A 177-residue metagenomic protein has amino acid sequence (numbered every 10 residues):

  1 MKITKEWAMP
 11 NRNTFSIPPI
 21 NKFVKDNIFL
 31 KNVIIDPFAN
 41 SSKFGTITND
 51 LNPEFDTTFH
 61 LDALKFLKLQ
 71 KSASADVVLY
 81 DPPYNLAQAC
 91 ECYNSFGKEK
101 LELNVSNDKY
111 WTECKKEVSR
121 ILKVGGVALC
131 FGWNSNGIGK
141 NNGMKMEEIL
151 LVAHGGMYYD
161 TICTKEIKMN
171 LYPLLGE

Functional and structural regions predicted by a protein language model:
M1-N49, F55, M157-T164, L175-E177: S-adenosyl-L-methionine
K31, L122-A128: Short glycine-dipeptide loop
K43-K65, G143-I149: Active-site regions of enzymes building and remodeling cell-envelope glycoconjugates
L64, K68-Y80, L86: A short acidic, Gly/Pro-enriched loop at the edge of an enzyme's catalytic core that lines a small-molecule cofactor
P82-P83, F131-N134: Short strand-turn motif at the edge of the Rossmann-like AdoMet-binding core
L86-Q88, G137: Short glycine-rich, flexible loops that bind phosphorylated cofactors or substrates
N94-V124: A short glycine-rich, Lys/Arg-flanked "PGG" loop and its adjoining helix->strand segment in the class I
N136-E177: Class I S-adenosyl-L-methionine
